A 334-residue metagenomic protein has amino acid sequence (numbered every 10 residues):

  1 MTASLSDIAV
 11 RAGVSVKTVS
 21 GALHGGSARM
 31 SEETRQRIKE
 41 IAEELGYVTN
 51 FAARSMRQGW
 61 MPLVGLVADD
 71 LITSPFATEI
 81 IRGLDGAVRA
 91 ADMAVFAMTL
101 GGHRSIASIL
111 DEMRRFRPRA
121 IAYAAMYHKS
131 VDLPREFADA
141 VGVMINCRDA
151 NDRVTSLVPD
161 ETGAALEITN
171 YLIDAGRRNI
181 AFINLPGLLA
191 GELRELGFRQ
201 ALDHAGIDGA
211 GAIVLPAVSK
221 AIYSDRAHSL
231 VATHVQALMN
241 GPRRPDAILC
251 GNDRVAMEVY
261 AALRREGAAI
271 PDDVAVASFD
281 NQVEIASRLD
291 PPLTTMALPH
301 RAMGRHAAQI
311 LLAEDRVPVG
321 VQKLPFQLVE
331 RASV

Functional and structural regions predicted by a protein language model:
M1-G59: N-terminal helix-turn-helix DNA-binding module of bacterial transcription factors
V16-G21, M56-I72, Y171, N179-L185: Short beta-strand segments enriched in small/hydrophobic residues
G59-N170, D174, P242-R243: Alpha-helical recognition/docking segments in bacterial nutrient-uptake and carbohydrate-utilization systems
V67, R117-A125, A181-L185, P242-N252 (+1 more regions): Periplasmic-binding protein-like
V88-T99, R199-H228: Short beta-strand elements in bilobed, periplasmic/extracellular small-molecule ligand-binding domains
T155-F182, E192, A227-Q236, A297-R316: Hydrophobic alpha-helical segments within soluble ligand-binding/sensing domains
L166-G206, G320-S333: An alpha-beta-alpha
A232-V334: Flexible loop/turn connectors
